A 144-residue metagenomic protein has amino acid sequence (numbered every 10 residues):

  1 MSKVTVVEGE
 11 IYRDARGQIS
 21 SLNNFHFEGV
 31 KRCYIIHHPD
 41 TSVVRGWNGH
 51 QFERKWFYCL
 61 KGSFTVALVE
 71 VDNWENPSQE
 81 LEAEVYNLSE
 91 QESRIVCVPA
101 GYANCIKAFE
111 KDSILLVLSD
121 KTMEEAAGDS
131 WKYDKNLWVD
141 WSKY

Functional and structural regions predicted by a protein language model:
M1-E92, K111-Y144: Non-catalytic, conserved peripheral segments adjacent to functional cores
I19, V96, N104-F109: Short beta-strand His + acidic residue motifs that chelate non-heme Fe in jelly-roll/DSBH and cupin folds
